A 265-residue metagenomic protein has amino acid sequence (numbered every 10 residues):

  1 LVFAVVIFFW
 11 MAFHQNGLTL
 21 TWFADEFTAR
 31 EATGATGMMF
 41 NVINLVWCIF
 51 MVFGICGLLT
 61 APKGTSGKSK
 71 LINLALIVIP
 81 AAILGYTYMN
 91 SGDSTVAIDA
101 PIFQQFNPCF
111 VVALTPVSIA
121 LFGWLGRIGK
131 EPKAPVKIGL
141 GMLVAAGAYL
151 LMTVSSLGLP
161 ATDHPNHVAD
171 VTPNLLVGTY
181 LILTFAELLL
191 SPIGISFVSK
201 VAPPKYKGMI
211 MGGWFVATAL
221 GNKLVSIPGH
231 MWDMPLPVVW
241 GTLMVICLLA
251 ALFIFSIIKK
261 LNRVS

Functional and structural regions predicted by a protein language model:
L1, G67-L76, A100, K133-V136 (+1 more regions): Membrane-interfacial loop-to-transmembrane alpha-helix junctions, especially the N-terminal start
L1-F53, S66-S69, P80-Q104: Extracytoplasmic gate region of multi-pass secondary transporters
V5-M11, N16, I102-S199, P204-D233 (+1 more regions): Membrane-embedded alpha-helical bundles of multi-pass transporters/translocases, especially carrier/permease families
W22, A161-P165, N262-S265: Short, Lys/Arg-enriched, Gly/Pro-containing loop segments at transmembrane-helix junctions of multi-pass membrane
F53-P62, L84-T87, A251-I257: Alpha-helical transmembrane segments
G57-T65, I119-G126: Structural signal for the C-terminal ends of transmembrane alpha-helices and the immediately following loop
A61-L71, K205: Membrane-helix interface "capping/anchor" motifs
K70-D99, V112-A113, V117, G126 (+2 more regions): Long, low-complexity, polar/charged, intrinsically disordered or flexibly structured peripheral segments
